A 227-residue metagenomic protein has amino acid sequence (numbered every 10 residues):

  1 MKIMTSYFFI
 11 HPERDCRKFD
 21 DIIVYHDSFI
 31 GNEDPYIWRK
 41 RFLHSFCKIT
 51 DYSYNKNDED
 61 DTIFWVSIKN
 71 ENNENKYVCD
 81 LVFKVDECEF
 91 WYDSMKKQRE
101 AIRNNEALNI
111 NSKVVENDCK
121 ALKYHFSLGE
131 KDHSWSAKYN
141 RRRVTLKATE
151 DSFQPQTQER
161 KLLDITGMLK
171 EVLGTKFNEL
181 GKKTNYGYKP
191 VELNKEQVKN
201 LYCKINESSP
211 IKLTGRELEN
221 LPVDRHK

Functional and structural regions predicted by a protein language model:
M1-N57, I211-K227: Compositionally biased, charged N-terminal/linker segments
K2-D15, W91-K227: Contiguous surface segments at macromolecular interaction interfaces
H11-D15, V66-Y77: Short, flexible beta-strand-to-coil junctions
K40, F46, W65-I68, V85-D86: Short His-Asn-centered micro-motif
S53-E71: Short coil-to-beta transition motif at edge beta-strands of beta-rich domains
N72-N73, C88-D93: Eukaryotic short linear interaction motifs
Y77-E89: Short beta-strand-centered aromatic/proline hotspots
